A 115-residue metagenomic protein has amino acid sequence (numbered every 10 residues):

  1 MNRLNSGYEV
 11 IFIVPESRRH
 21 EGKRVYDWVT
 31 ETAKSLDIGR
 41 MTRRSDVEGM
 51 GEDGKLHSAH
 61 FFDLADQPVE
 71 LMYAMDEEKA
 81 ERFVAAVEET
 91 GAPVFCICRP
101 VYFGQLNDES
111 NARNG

Functional and structural regions predicted by a protein language model:
M1-G115: Positively charged, small/polar-rich N-terminal and surface patches that mediate targeting and assembly and bind
